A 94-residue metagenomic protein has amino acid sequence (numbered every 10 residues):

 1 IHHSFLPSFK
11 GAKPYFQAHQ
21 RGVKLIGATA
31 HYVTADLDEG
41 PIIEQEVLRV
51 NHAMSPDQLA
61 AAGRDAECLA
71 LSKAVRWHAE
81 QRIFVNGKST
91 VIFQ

Functional and structural regions predicted by a protein language model:
I1-Q94: Donor/substrate-binding cores of folate-linked one-carbon enzymes
